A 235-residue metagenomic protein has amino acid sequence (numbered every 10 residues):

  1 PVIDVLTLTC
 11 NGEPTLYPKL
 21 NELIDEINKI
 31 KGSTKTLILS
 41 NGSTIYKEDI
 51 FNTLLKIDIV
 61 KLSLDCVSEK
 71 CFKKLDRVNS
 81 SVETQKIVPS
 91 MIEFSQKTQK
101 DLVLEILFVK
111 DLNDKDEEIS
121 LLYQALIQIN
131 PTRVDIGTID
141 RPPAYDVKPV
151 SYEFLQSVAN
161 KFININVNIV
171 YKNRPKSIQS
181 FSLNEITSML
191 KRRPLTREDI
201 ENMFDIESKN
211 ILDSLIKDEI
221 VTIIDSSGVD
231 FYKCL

Functional and structural regions predicted by a protein language model:
P1-L8, P18-E22: Conserved alpha-helical substructure of the radical SAM core
T7, E105, K233: Residues in well-ordered beta-strands of folded domains
T7-E13, N41-G42: Glycine-rich beta-strand-to-loop/alpha-helix junction loops that act as flexible
T9, I57, L107, N184-E185: Residue-level detector of alpha-helix boundaries and kinks
L16-F154: Conserved AdoMet/S-adenosylmethionine-binding subsite of the radical SAM
D114-L235: Auxiliary Fe-S-binding modules of radical SAM enzymes
